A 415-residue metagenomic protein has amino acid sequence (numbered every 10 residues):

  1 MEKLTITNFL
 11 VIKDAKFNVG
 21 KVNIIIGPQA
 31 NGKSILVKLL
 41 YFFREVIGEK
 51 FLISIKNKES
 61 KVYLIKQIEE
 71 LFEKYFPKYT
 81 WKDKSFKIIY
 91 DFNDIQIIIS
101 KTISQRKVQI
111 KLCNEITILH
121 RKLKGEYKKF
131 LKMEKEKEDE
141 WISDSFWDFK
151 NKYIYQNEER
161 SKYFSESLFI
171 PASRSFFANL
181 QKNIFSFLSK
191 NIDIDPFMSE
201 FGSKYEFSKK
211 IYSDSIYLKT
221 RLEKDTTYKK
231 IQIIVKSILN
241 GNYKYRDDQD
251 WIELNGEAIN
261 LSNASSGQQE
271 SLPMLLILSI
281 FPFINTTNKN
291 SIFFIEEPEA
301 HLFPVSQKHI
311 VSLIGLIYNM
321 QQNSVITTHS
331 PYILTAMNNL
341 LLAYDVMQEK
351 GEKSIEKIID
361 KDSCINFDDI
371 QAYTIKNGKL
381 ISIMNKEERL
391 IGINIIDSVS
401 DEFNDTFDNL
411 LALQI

Functional and structural regions predicted by a protein language model:
M1-V46, N57: Pre-Walker A-like glycine/lysine-rich segment at the N-terminus of P-loop NTPase domains
V46-N290, L313, K361-I415: Phosphate-coordinating catalytic segments in nucleotide- and nucleic-acid-processing enzymes
N290-S291, Q321-V325: Loop/turn-to-beta-strand initiation segments
E296-P298: Walker B catalytic acidic pair
K308-N319: Helical segment within the ABC ATPase nucleotide-binding domain
T327-H329: H-loop/switch region of ABC-family ATPase nucleotide-binding domains
T335-M347, K357-I365, D369-Y373: Conserved catalytic segment of ABC-fold P-loop ATPases
